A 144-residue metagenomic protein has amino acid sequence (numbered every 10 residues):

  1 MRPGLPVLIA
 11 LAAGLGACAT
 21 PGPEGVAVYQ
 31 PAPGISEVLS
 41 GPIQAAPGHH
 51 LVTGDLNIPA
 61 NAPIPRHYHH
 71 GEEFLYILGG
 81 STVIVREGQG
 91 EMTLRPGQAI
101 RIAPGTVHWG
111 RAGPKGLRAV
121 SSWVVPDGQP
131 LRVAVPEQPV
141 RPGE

Functional and structural regions predicted by a protein language model:
G4, C18-V52, V85, R95 (+1 more regions): A short, N-terminal "cap"/entry segment at the start of jelly-roll beta-barrel domains of the cupin/DSBH fold
P6-G16: Bacterial N-terminal signal peptides
P47-H49, N61-F74: A short beta-loop-beta micro-motif enriched in histidine and acidic residues
I58, G88-G105: Short acidic-glycine-tyrosine-enriched beta hairpin
P63-P65, V83, I100-G110: Histidine-centered metal-chelating micro-motifs
H70-G88: Glycine- and acidic-residue-biased ligand/ion/polar-headgroup-sensing regions
P104-P130: Ligand-binding loop in jelly-roll beta-barrel domains
